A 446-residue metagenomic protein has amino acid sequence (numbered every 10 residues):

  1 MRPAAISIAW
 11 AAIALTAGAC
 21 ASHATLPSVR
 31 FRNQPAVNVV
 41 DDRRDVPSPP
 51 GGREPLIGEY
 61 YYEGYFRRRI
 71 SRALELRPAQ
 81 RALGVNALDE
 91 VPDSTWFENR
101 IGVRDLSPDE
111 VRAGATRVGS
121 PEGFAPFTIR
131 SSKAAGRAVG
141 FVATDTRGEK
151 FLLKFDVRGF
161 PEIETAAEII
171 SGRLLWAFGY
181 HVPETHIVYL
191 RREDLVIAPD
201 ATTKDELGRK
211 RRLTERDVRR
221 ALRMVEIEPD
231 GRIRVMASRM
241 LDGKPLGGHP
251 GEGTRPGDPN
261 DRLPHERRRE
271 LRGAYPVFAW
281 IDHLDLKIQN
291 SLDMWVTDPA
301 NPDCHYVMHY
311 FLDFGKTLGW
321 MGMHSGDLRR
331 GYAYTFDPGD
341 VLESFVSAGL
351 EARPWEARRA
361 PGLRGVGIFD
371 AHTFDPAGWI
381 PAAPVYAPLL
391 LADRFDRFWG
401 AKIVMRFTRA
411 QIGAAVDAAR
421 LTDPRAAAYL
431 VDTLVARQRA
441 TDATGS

Functional and structural regions predicted by a protein language model:
M1-A9: Bacterial N-terminal signal peptides that target proteins for export
P27-E59, E63-R67, D298-S446: C-terminal catalytic region of ATP-dependent kinase domains
G64, R68-A113: Low-complexity, highly charged intrinsically disordered N-terminal segments that act as targeting/localization
G114-G251: Conserved ATP-binding subdomain of kinase catalytic cores across diverse folds
D145-R147, F178-G179, F278, Q438-G445: Sec/Tat-exported extracytoplasmic proteins
I163-E168, H249-D340, S344-A348: Conserved kinase catalytic-core segment
